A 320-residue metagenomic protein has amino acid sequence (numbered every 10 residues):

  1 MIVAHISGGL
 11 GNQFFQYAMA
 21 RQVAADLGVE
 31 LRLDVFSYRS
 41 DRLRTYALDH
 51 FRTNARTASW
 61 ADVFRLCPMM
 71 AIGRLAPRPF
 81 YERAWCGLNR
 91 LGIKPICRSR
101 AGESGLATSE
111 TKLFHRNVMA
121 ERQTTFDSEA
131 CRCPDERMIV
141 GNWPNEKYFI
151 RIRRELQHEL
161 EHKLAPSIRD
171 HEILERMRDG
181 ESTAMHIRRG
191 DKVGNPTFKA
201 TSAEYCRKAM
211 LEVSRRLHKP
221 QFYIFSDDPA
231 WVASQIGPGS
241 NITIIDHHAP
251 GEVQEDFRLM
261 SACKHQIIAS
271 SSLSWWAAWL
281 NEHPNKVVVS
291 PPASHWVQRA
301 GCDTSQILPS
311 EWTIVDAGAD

Functional and structural regions predicted by a protein language model:
M1-V3: Extreme N-terminal starter segment of soluble prokaryotic enzymes
I6-F15: A short, glycine/small-residue-rich beta-strand->loop->alpha-helix junction that serves as a flexible
L10, L211-R299: Donor-binding and catalytic core of enzymes assembling or modifying cell-surface/extracellular glycoconjugates
F15-A25, C206-M210, S214: Histidine-anchored nucleotide/phosphate-binding helix
V29-S40: A short beta-strand-loop structural module common to alpha/beta enzyme folds
R42-T53, V232-S240, A300-L308: Short, aromatic/basic amphipathic alpha-helical patches
Y46-L217: Secretory-pathway luminal glycosyltransferase catalytic domains
W296-D320: Leloir-type glycosyltransferase catalytic cores
